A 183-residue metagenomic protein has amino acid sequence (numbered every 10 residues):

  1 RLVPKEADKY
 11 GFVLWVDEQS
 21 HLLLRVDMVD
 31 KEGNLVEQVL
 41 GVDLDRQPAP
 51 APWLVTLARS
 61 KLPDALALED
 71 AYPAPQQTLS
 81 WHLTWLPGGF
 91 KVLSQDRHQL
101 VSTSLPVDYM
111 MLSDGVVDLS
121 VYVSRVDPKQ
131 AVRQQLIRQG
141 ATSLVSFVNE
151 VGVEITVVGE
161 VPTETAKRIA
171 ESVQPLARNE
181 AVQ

Functional and structural regions predicted by a protein language model:
R1-L62, L136-I137: Gly/Pro-enriched, hydrophobic low-complexity segments that function as extracytoplasmic propeptides/linkers
L2, L119-V121, I155-V157: Hydrophobic beta-strand residues in large extracellular and virion-surface proteins
Y10-F12, E37, D108, V117 (+1 more regions): Envelope-exposed proteins and targeting segments
L24-V26, V151-E160: Short, well-ordered beta-strand elements
Q47-T78, A177-Q183: Short, gly/Ser/Thr-rich active-site loops of penicillin-recognizing serine hydrolases
K61-V151, V161-E164, R168: Short, solvent-exposed recognition patches
A166-V182: Short, low-complexity, Pro/Ser/Thr/Gly-rich segments in the mature regions of secreted, periplasmic
